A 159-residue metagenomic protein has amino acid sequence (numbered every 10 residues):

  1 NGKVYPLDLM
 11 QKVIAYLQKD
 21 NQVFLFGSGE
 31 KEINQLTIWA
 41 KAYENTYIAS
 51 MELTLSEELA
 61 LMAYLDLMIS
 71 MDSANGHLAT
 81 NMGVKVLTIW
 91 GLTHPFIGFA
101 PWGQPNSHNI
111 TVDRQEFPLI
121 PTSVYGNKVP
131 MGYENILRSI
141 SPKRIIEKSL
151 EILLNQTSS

Functional and structural regions predicted by a protein language model:
N1-P6: A short, glycine/small-residue-rich beta-strand->loop->alpha-helix junction that serves as a flexible
L7-L92: Donor-binding and catalytic core of enzymes assembling or modifying cell-surface/extracellular glycoconjugates
Y47, Q156-S159: Secondary-structure transition/capping residues
T80-T157: Nucleotide-sugar donor-binding patch of glycosyltransferase catalytic domains
